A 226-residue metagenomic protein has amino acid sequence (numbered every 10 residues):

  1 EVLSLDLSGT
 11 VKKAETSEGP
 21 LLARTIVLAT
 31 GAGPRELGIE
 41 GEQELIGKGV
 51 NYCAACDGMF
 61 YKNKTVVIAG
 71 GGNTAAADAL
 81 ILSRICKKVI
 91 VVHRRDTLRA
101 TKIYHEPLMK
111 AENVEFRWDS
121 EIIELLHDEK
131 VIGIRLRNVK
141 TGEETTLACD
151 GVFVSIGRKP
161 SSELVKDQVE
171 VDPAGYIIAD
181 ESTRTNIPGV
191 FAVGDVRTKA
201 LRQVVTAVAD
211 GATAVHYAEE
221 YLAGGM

Functional and structural regions predicted by a protein language model:
V2-E15, P20-A23, R84-E181, E220-M226: A Rossmann-like FAD-binding core segment of flavoenzymes
L28-T30, I68, V154-S155: Redox-cofactor binding/interface segments in oxidoreductases and associated redox assembly factors
G33, G38, Q43-F60, I156-T206 (+2 more regions): FAD-site-proximal beta/loop scaffold in flavoenzymes
G49, K64-T65, K88: Residues that mark the start of a beta-strand
G70-G72: Glycine-rich Rossmann-fold phosphate-binding loop(s) that bind the pyrophosphate of adenine dinucleotide cofactors
A75-A76: N-terminal Rossmann-fold NAD(P) dinucleotide-binding loop
A79-L80: Generic hydrophobic/aromatic pocket-lining and core-packing "Φ" positions
